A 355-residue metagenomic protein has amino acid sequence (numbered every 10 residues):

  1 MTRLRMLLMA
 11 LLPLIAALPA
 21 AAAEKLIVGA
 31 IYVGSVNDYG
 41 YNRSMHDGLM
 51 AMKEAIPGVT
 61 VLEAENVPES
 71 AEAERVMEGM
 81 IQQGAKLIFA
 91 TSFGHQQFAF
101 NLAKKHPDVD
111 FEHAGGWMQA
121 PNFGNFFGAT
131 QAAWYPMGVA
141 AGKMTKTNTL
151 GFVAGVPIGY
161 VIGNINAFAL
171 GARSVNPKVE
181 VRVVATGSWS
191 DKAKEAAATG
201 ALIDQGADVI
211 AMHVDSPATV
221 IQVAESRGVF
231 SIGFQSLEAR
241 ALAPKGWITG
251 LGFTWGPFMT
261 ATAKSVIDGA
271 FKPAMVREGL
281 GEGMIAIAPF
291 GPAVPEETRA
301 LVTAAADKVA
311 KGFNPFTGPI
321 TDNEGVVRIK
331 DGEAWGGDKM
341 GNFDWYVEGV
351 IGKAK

Functional and structural regions predicted by a protein language model:
M1-L7: Twin-arginine (Tat) signal peptide motif
L7-A17: Bacterial N-terminal signal peptides
A23-K355: A residue-level marker of the well-folded mature domains of exported/periplasmic proteins
